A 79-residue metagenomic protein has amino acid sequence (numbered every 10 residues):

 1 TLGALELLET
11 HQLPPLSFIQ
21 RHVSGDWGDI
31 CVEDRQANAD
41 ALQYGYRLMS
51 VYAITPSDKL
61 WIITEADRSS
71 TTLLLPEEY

Functional and structural regions predicted by a protein language model:
T1-M49: Compact soluble domain cores
Y46-Y79: Short, compact, well-ordered microdomains
